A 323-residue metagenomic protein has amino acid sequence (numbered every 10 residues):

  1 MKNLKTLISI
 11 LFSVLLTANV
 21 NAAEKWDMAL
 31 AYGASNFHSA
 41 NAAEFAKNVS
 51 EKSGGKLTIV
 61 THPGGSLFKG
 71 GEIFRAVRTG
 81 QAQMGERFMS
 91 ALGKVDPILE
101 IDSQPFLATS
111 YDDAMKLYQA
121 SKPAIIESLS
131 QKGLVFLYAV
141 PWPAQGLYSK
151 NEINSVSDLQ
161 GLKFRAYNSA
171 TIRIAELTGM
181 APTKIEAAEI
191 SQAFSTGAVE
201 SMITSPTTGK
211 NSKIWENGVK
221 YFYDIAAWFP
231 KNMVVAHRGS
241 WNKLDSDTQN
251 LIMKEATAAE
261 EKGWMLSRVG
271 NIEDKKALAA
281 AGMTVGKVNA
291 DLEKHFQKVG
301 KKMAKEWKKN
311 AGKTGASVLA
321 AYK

Functional and structural regions predicted by a protein language model:
M1-I8: Bacterial N-terminal signal peptides that target proteins for export
I10-L16: Hydrophobic alpha-helical targeting segments used for export or membrane insertion
T17-A22: Sec/Tat signal peptide C-region and signal peptidase I cleavage site
A23-M115, S121-I125, L129-K323: N-terminal secretory/targeting leader peptides
